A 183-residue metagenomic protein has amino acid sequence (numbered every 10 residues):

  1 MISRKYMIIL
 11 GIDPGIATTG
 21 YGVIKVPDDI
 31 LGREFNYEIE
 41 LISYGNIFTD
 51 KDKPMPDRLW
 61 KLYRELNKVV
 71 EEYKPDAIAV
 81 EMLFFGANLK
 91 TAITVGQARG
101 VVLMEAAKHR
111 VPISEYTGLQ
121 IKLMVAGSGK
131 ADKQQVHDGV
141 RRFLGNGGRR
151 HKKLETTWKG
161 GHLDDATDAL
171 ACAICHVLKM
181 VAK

Functional and structural regions predicted by a protein language model:
M1-K183: Phosphate- and other anionic-substrate recognition elements at nucleic-acid/protein interfaces
